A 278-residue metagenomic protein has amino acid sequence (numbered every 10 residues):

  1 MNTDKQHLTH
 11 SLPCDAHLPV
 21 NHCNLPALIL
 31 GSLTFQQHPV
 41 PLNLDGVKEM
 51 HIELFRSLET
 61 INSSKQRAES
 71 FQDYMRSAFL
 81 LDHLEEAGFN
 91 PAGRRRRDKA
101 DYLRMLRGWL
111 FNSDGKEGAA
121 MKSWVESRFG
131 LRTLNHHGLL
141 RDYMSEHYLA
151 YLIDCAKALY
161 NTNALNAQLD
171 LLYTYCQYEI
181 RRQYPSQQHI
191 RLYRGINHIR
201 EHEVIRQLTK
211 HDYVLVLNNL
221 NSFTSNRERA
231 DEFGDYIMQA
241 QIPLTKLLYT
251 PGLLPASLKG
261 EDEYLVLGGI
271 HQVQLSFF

Functional and structural regions predicted by a protein language model:
M1-D98: Intrinsically disordered, low-complexity, charge-biased terminal/linker regions in eukaryotic proteins
T3, L169, Y178, S225 (+1 more regions): Intrinsic disorder/low-complexity signal
V20, V40, V47, V125 (+5 more regions): Extended aliphatic helical segments
N62-S63, G115, P243: Helix N-terminus capping/helix-initiation residues
Q72-R76, L80-N221: ADP-ribose/NAD+-binding catalytic cleft of ART/PARP-like enzymes
K210-F278: ADP-ribosyltransferase catalytic core
